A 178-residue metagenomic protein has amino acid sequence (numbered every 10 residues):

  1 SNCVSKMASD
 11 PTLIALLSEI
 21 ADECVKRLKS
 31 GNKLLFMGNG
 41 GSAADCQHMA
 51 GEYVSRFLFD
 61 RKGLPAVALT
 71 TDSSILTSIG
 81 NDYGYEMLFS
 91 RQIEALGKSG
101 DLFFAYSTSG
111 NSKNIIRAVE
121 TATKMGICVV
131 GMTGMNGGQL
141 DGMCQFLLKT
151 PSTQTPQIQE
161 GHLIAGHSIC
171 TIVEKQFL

Functional and structural regions predicted by a protein language model:
S1-T12: Generic N-terminal amphipathic, Lys/Arg-enriched alpha-helix
D22-G97: Glycine-rich, small/polar surface segments that engage phosphate groups of diverse ligands
S42-Q47, N111-A118, L140: Short glycine/serine/threonine-rich phosphate/pyrophosphate-binding segments that cradle anionic phosphate groups
T70, S107, T133, L148-P156: Short beta->alpha connector loops at strand-helix junctions that form conserved, small/polar/Pro-enriched
D82-S112, I116, E120: Internal catalytic-core helix/loop-beta-alpha segment that presents or stabilizes conserved functional determinants
A95, F103, P156-L178: A charged, well-structured terminal subsegment
F103, V129, F146-L148: Short, well-ordered beta-strand core segments
M132-C144: Short, glycine/polar-rich helix-capping loops at beta-to-alpha or helix-loop-helix junctions that flank or form
